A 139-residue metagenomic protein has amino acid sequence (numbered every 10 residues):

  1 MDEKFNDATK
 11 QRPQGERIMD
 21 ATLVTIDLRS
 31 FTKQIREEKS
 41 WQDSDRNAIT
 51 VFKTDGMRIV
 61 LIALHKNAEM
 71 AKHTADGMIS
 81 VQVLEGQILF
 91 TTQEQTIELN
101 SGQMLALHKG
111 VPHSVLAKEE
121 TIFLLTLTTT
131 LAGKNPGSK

Functional and structural regions predicted by a protein language model:
M1-G56, T91: A short, N-terminal "cap"/entry segment at the start of jelly-roll beta-barrel domains of the cupin/DSBH fold
S44-D45, D55-A75: Conserved short histidine dyad/triad with adjacent acidic residue
D55, L84-E85, N100-S101, E119: A cytosolic small-molecule/anion-sensing beta-strand core signal
R58, Q87-L89, T96, P112 (+1 more regions): Structural motif
M70-K72, F90-T91, L107, P112-K118: Short beta-strand His + acidic residue motifs that chelate non-heme Fe in jelly-roll/DSBH and cupin folds
D76-I88, Q93: Glycine- and acidic-residue-biased ligand/ion/polar-headgroup-sensing regions
Q93-K109: Short acidic-glycine-tyrosine-enriched beta hairpin
K109-G133: Ligand-binding loop in jelly-roll beta-barrel domains
